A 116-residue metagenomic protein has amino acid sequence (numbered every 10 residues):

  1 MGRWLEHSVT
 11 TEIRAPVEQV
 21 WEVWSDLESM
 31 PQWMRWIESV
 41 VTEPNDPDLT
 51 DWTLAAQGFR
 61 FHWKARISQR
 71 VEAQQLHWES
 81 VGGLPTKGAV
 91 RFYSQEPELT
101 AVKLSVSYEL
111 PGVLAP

Functional and structural regions predicted by a protein language model:
M1-P47: Hydrophobic ligand-binding cavity/cleft-lining segments
I13, L54, V106-Y108: Hydrophobic beta-strand positions in extracellular immunoglobulin-like domains
R14-V17, R70-V71, Q95-P97: Short loop segments at secondary-structure junctions
D26-S29, E72, L110: Amphipathic alpha-helical protein-protein interaction surfaces
Q32, V41-K87, A101: Glycine-rich portal/gate segments that line the openings of hydrophobic small-molecule binding cavities
H77-P116: Beta-strand/loop substructures that line and gate deep hydrophobic ligand-binding cavities in soluble
